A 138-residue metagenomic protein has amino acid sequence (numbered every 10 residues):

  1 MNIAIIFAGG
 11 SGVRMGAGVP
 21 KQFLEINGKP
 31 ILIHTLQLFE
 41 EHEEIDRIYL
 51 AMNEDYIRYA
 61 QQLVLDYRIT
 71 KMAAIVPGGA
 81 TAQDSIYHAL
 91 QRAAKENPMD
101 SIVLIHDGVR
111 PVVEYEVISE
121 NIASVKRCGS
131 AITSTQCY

Functional and structural regions predicted by a protein language model:
N2-I57: N-terminal glycine-rich phosphate-binding loop and ensuing alpha1 helix
F7, A51-M52, P77-G78, I105 (+1 more regions): Small/polar loops that bind or transfer phosphate-bearing groups
G9, N53-D55, G79, V109 (+1 more regions): Anionic group-transfer/hydrolysis microenvironments
G16-A17, Y59-Q62, E114-Y115: Short glycine-/acidic-enriched loop or helix-start segments at secondary-structure transitions that form or flank
K21-E25, D66, E120-I122: Glycine-rich, phosphate-binding/catalytic loops in enzymes
I33-D100: Conserved N-terminal catalytic core of the sugar/cofactor nucleotidyltransferase
T81-Y138: Conserved beta-loop-beta/alpha segment of the NTase-like Rossmann-fold superfamily that binds/positions NTPs
